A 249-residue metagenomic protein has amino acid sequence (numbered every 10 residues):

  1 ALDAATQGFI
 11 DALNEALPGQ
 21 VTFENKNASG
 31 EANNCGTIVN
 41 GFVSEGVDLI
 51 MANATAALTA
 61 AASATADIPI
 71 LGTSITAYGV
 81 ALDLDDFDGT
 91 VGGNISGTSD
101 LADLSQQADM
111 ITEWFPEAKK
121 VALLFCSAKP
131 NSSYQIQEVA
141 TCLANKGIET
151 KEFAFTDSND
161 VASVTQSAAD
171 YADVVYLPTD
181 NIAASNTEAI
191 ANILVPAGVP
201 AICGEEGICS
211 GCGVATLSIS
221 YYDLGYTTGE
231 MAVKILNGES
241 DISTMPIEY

Functional and structural regions predicted by a protein language model:
A1-L13, E24-N33, I182-S185: Extracytoplasmic "Venus flytrap"
F9, S96-A144, D241-Y249: An alpha-beta-alpha
F23-N34, I38, E152-N159: Short beta->alpha junction loops
A32-L49, A57-A60, A162-D173: Short, well-structured alpha-helical segments in soluble
F42-T55, L71-T73, V121-L124, A172-A184 (+1 more regions): Periplasmic-binding protein-like
I68-L82, N186, I190-V214: Venus flytrap/periplasmic-binding-protein-like
Y78-K119, I219-S240: Hydrophobic alpha-helical segments within soluble ligand-binding/sensing domains
P130-V199, E205: Pocket-lining segment of extracytoplasmic ligand-binding domains
